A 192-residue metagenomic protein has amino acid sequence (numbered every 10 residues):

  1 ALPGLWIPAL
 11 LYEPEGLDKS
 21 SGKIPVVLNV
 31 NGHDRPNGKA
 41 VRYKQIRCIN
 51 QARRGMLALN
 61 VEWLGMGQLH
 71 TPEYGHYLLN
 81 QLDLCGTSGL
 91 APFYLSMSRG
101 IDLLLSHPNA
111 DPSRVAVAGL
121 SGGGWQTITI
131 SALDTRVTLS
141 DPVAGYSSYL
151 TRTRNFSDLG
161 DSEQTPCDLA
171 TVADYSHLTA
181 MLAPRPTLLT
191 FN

Functional and structural regions predicted by a protein language model:
A1-G22: N-terminal cap/lid segment of alpha/beta-hydrolase-fold proteins
D18-S106, Y146-N155: Cap/lid segment of the alpha/beta-hydrolase catalytic domain
E62, A118, V143-A144, T190: Alpha/beta-hydrolase-fold catalytic nucleophile elbow
N109-S121: Alpha/beta-hydrolase fold nucleophile elbow
G119-I130: Glycine-rich nucleophile elbow surrounding the catalytic serine of serine-hydrolase chemistry
A132-T138: Conserved hydrolase catalytic core segment
T138-A180, P184: Mobile cap/lid helix-loop segments that gate and shape the active-site cleft of serine hydrolases
L182, L189-F191: Short beta-strand/loop motif that positions the catalytic acidic residue of the alpha/beta-hydrolase fold
